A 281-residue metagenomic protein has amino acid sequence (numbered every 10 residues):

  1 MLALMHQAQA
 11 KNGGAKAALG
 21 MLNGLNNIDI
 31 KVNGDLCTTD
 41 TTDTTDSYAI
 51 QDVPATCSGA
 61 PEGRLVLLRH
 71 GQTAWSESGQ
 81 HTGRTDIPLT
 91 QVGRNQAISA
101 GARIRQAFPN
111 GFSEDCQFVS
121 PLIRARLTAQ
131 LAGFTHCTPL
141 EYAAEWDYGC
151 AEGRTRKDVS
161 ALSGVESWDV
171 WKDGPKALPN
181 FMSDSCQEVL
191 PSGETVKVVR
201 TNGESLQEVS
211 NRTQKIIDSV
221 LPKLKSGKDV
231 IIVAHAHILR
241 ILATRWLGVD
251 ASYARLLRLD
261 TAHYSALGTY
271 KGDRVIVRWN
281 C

Functional and structural regions predicted by a protein language model:
M1-A3, A8-A10, A18, G24 (+1 more regions): N-terminal chloroplast transit peptides
G20-D29, N33, C37-D43, D52-E62 (+3 more regions): Phosphate-coordination/substrate-recognition cap region in phosphate-metabolizing enzymes
L65, D115, S226-H237: Generic beta-sheet signal
Q72-L131, V199-Q214: Loop-to-helix element that buttresses phosphate recognition and phosphoryl-transfer chemistry
P88, T135-Y142, D250-L259: Short hydrophobic/aromatic-enriched beta-strand-loop microsegments
A107-F112, V220-K228: Glycine-rich phosphate-binding loop signature in dinucleotide/nucleotide-binding domains
G164-E208: Short glycine/proline- and acidic residue-enriched helix-loop micro-motifs that form flexible lids or anion-recognition
D250-V275: Domain-level recognition of soluble alpha/beta enzyme cores, biased toward histidine phosphatases/phosphomutases
